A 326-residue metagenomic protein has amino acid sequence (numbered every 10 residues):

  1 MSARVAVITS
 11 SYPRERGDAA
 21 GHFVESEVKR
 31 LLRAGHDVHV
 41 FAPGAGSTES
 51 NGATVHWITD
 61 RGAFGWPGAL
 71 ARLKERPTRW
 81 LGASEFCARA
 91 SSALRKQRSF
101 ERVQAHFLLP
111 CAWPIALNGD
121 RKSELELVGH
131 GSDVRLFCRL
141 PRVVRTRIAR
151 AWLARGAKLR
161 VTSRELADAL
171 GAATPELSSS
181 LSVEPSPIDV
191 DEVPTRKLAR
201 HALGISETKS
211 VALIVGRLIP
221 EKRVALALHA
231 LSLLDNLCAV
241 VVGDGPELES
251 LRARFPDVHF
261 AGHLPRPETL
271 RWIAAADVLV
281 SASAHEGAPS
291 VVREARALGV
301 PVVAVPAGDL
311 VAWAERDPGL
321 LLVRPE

Functional and structural regions predicted by a protein language model:
M1-W57, S232: N-terminal subdomain of nucleotide-sugar transferases
V143, V193-I205: A short helix/loop element that forms part of the nucleotide-sugar donor recognition site in Leloir-type
R160, S206-K222, L228-S232: Conserved donor-binding/catalytic core segment of Leloir-type glycosyltransferases
E249-P267: Nucleotide-activated donor-binding/catalytic signature segment of Leloir-type glycosyltransferases, i.e., the conserved
H263, R271-A276: Short alpha-helical donor nucleotide-sugar binding micro-motif in glycosyltransferases
A284: Aromatic "clamp/platform" in nucleotide-sugar-dependent glycosyltransferases that forms part of the donor/acceptor
P301-A304: Short hydrophobic beta-strand element within catalytic cores of glycosyltransferases and related nucleotide-activated
V311-E326: Change "using UDP/GDP/dTDP sugars" to "using nucleotide sugars
